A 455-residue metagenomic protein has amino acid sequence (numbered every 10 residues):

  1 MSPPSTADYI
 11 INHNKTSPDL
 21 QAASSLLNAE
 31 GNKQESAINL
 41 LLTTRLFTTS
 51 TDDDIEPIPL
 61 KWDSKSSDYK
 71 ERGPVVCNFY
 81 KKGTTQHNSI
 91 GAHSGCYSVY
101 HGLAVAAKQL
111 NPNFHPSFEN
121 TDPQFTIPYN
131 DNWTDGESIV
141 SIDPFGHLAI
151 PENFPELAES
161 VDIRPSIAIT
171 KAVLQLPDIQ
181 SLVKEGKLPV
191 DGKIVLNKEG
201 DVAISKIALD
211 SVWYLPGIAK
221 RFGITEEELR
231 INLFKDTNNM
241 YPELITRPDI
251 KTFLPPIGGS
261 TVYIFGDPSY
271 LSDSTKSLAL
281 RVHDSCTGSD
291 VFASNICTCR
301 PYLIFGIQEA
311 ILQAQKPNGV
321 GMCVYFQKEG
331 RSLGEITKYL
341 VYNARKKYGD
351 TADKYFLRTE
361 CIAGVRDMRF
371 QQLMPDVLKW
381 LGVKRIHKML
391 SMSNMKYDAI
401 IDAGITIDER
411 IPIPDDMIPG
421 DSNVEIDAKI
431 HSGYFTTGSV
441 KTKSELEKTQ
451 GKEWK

Functional and structural regions predicted by a protein language model:
S2-K455: Catalytic domains of riboflavin
